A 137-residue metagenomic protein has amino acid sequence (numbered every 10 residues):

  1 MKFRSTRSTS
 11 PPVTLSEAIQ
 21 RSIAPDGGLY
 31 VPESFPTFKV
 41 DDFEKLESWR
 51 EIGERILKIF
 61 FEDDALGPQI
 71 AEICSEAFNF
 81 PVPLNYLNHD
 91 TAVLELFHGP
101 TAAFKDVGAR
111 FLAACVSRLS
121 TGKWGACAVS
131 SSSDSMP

Functional and structural regions predicted by a protein language model:
M1-P137: PLP-dependent amino-acid enzyme catalytic core
